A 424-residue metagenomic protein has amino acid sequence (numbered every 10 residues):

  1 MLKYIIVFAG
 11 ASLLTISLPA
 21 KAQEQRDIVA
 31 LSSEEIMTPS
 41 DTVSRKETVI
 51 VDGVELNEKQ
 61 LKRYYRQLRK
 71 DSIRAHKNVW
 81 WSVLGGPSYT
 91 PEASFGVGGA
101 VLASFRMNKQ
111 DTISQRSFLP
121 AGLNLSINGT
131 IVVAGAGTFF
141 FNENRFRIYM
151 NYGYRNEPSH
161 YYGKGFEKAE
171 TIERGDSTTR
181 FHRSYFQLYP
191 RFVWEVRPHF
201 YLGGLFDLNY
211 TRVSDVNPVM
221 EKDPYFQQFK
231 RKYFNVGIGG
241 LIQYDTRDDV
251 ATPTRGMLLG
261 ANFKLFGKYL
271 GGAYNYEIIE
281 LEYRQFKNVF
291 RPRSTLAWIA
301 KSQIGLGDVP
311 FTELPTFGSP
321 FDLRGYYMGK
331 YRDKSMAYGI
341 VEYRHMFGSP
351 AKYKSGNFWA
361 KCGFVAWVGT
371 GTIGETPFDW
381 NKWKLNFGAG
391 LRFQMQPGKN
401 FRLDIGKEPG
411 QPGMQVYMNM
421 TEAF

Functional and structural regions predicted by a protein language model:
M1-V29: Bacterial Sec-dependent N-terminal signal peptides
R26, I36, D41-D71, S88 (+3 more regions): Transmembrane beta-strand segments of outer-membrane beta-barrel domains in Gram-negative and organellar OMPs
D27-A30, E35-E143, R147-Y149, F229-T254 (+5 more regions): Outer-membrane beta-barrel initiation region
I73-S82, S88-K230, F234, F401-D404 (+1 more regions): Gram-negative/organellar outer-membrane beta-barrel architecture
V83-G85, L119-L123, I148-Y152, L202-G204 (+8 more regions): Membrane-embedded beta-strand positions of outer-membrane beta-barrel proteins
S104-N108, G122-N128, R155-S159, Y210-V213 (+7 more regions): Sequence/structural signature of outer-membrane beta-barrel proteins
G239-G240, G339, L391-F393, P412-F424: Outer-membrane beta-barrel "beta-signal"
D249-F358: C-terminal outer-membrane beta-barrel translocator/porin domains of Gram-negative envelope proteins and their
